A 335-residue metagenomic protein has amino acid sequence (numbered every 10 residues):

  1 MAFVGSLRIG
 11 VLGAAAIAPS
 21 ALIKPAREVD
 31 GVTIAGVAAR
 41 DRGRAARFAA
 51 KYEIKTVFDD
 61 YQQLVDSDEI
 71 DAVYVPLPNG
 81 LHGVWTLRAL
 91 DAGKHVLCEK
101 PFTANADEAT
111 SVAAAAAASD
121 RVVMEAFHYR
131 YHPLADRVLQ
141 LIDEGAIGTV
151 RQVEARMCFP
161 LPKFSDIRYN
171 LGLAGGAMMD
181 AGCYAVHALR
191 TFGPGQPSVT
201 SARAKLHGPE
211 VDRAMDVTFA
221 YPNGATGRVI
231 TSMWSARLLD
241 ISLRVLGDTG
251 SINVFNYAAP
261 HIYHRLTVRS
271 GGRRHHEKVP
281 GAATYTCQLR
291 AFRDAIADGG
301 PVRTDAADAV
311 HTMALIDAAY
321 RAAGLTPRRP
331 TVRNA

Functional and structural regions predicted by a protein language model:
M1-S6, A72-Y74, P222, A291-A335: C-terminal helix-rich "cap/oligomerization" subdomain common to oxidoreductases
M1-Y52, A335: N-terminal Rossmann-like dinucleotide-binding module
A18, F58, C98, V123-E125 (+2 more regions): Hydrophobic residues in well-ordered beta-strands that form the structural core
K55-A115: Beta-loop-alpha module in the N-terminal Rossmann-like domain of NAD(P)-dependent dehydrogenases, especially those
S111-Y129, T149-R151: Rossmann-fold dehydrogenase core element
Y129-G208, T326: Predominantly a Rossmann-like dinucleotide-binding segment in NAD(P)-dependent oxidoreductases
H187-A259, V279, T286-G299, R333-A335: Contiguous beta-strand/loop segments that form the cofactor/metal-binding neighborhood of enzyme cores
